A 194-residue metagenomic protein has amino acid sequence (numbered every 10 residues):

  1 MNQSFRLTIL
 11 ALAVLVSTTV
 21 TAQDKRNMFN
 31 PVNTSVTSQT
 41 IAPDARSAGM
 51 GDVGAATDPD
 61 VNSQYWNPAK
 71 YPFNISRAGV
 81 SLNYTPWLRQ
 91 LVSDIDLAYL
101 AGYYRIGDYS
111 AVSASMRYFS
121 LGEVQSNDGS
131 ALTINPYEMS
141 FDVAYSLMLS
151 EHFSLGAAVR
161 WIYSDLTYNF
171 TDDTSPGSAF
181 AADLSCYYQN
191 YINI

Functional and structural regions predicted by a protein language model:
M1-I9: Bacterial N-terminal signal peptides that target proteins for export
Q3, A22-Q23: Intrinsically disordered, low-complexity regions enriched in serine, threonine, proline and polar/charged residues
L12-L15: Repetitive helical segments and hydrophobic/amphipathic motifs
S17-T19: N-terminal signal peptide c-region/cleavage motif recognized by signal peptidases
Q23-I194: Subset of outer-membrane beta-barrel
